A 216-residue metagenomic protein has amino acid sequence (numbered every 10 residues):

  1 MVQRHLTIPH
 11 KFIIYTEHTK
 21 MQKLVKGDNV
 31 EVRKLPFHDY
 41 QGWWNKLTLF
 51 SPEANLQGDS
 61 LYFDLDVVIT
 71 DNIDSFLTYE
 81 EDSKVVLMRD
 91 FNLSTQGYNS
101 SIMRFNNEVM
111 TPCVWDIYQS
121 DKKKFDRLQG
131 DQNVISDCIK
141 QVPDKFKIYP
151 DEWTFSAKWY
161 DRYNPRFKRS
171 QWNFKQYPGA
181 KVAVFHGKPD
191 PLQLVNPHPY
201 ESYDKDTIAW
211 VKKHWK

Functional and structural regions predicted by a protein language model:
M1-G42, N55-L56, N107: N-terminal anchoring/stem segment of glycosyltransferases
I13-K23, D71-I73, E152, K188-P189: Short, polar loop motifs at secondary-structure junctions
T19-N29, S75-E80, T95, L194-P197: Short loop/helix-cap segments at secondary-structure boundaries that form the rim of catalytic
S60: Short aromatic/hydrophobic "clamp" motif used to bind/position activated sugar donors
F63: Catalytic metal- and UDP-sugar-binding loop of GT-A-like glycosyltransferases, i.e., residues flanking the conserved
V68-N99: Conserved donor-nucleotide/metal-binding helix-loop-beta segment in metal-dependent transferases, i.e., the alpha-helix
S101-V109: Short glycine- and hydrophobic/aromatic-rich loop-to-beta-strand nucleating segment in the catalytic cores
V109-K216: Catalytic core and acceptor-binding pocket of nucleotide-sugar-dependent glycosyltransferases
